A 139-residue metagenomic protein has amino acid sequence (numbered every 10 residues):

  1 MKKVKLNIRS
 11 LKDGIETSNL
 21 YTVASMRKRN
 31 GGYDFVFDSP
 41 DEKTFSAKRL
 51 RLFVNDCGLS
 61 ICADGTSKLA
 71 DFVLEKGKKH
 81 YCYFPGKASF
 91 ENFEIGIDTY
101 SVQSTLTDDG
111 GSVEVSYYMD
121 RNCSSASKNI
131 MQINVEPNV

Functional and structural regions predicted by a protein language model:
M1-E114, Y118-D120, S124-K128, N138: N-terminal intrinsically disordered, cationic/polar leader segments that include organellar targeting peptides
